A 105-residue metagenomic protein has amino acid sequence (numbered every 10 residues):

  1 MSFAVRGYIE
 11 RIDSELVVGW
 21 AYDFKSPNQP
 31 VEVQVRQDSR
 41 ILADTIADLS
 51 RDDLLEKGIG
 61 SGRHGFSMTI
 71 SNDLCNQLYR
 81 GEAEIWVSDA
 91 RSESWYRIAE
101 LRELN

Functional and structural regions predicted by a protein language model:
M1-N105: Basic, ligand-binding patches in group-transfer machinery, especially extracytoplasmic/periplasmic segments
